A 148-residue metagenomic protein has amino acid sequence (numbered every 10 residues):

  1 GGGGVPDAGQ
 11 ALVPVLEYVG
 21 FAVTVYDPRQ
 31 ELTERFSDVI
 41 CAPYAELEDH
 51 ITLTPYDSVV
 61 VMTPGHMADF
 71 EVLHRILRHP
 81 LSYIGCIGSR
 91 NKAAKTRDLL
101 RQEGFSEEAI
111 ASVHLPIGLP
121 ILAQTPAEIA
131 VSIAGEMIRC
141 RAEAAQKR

Functional and structural regions predicted by a protein language model:
G1-D27: Glycine-rich adenosine-cofactor-binding loop
D27-Q30, R90: Residues in the short beta-alpha loop(s) of Rossmann-like NAD(P)-binding domains
R35-A45: Active-site regions of enzymes building and remodeling cell-envelope glycoconjugates
Y44-P55: Short amphipathic alpha-helix with an adjacent loop that forms part of the alpha/beta core around
P64-M67, S89-N91: Short glycine-rich anion-binding loops that position phosphate/pyrophosphate groups of nucleotides and phosphorylated
A68-L81: Rossmann-fold NAD(P) dinucleotide-binding segment
I87-R148: Adenosine-phosphate binding glycine-rich loop
